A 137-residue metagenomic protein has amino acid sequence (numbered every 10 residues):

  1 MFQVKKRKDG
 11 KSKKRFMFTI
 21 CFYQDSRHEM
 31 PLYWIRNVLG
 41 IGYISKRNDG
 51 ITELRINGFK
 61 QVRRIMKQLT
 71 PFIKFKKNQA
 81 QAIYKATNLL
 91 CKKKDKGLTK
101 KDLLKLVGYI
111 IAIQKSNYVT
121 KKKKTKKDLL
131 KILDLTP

Functional and structural regions predicted by a protein language model:
M1-P137: Internal intein/HINT superfamily modules and their associated LAGLIDADG
